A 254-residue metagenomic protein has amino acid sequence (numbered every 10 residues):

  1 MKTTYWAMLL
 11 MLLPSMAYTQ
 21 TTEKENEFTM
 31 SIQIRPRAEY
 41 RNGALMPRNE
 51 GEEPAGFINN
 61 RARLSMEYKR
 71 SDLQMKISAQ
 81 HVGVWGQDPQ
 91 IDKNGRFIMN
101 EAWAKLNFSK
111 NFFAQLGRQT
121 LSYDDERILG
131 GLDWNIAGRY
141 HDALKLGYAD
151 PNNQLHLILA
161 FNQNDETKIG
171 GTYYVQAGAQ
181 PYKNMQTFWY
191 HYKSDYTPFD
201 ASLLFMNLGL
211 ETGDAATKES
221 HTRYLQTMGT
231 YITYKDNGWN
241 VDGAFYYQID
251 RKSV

Functional and structural regions predicted by a protein language model:
M1-T22: Bacterial Sec-dependent N-terminal signal peptides
Y5, M99, R139-H141: Short, solvent-exposed loop/turn segments at the edges of secondary structure
T19-R118, L144-A149, L155, T230-A244 (+1 more regions): Beta-barrel outer-membrane channel/assembly domains of diderm bacteria
T21-E23, N107-A114, L132-S253: Signature for the C-terminal beta-barrel architecture of outer-membrane proteins
E39-L45, G86-P89, Y123-I128, N164-G170 (+2 more regions): Outer-membrane beta-barrel proteins
I91-D92, L129-W134: "Short basic amphipathic alpha-helical interaction patches in structured regions
